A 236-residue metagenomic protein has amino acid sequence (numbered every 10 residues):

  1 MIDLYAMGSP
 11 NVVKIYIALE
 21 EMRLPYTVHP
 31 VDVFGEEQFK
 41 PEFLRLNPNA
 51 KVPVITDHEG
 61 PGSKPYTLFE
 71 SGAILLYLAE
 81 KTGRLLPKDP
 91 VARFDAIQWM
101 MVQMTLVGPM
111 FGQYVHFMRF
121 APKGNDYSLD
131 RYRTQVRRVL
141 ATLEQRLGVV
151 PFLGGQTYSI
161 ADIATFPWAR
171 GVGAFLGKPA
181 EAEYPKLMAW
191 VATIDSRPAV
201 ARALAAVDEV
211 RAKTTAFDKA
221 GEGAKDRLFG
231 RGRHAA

Functional and structural regions predicted by a protein language model:
M1-R131, G221, R233-A236: GST-like domain detector, emphasizing the conserved glutathione-binding G-site in the N-terminal thioredoxin-like
P10, A73, R170, P198-A199: Alpha-helix/helix-capping structural signal
D32, I160, V207: Short, solvent-exposed turn/loop segments enriched in Gly/Ser/Thr/Pro and often Arg
R45, S196, A205: Phosphate-coordinating loops and pocket residues in cytosolic domains that bind phosphorylated ligands
P53-T56, L153, A201: Short beta-strand(s) of the beta-wing in winged-helix/HTH DNA-binding folds
A79, W168-A169, L204: Active-site-flanking alpha-helical
V91, M100-P198, H234-A236: GST-like fold's C-terminal all-alpha helical module
V207-A236: Acidic/histidine-enriched, glycine/proline-rich intrinsically disordered or flexible terminal extensions
